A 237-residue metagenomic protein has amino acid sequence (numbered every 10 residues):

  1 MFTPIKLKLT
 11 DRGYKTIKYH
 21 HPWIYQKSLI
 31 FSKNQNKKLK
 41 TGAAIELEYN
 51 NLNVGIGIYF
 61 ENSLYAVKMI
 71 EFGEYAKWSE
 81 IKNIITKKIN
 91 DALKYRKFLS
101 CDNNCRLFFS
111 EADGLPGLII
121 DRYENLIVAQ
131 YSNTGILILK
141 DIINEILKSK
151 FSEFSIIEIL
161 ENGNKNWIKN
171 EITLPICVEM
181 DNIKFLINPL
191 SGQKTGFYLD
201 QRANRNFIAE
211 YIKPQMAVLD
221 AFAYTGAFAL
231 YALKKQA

Functional and structural regions predicted by a protein language model:
M1-L118, R122, T173: Non-catalytic accessory regions of SAM-dependent methyltransferases
T41, S152, D181, K213-P214: Residue-level preference for short coil/turn positions at secondary-structure junctions
G42, N125, F222: Residue-level signal for inorganic ion chemistry
Y65-K68, T134-L139: Extended active-site and interfacial segments that coordinate phosphate-rich ligands in large catalytic machineries
C105, I183, Q215-M216: Nucleotide donor/acceptor-binding cores
F108-D121, L137-Y198, N206: Non-catalytic substrate-recognition/targeting regions of SAM-dependent transferases
L126-Y131: Carbohydrate-binding surface patches
I208-A237: Conserved SAM/SAH cofactor-binding pocket of Class I
